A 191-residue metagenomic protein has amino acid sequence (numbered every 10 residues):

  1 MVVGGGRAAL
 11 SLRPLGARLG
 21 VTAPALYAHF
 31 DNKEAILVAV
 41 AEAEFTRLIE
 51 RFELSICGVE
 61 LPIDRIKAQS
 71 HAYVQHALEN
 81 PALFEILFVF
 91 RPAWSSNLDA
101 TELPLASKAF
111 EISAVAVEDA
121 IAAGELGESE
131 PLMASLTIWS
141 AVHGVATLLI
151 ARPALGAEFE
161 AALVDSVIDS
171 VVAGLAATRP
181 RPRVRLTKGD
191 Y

Functional and structural regions predicted by a protein language model:
V2, L37-E44, L87, S95: Alpha-helical DNA-contacting segments of helix-turn-helix folds
G4-A35, A39: Helix-turn-helix
A39, E53-L83, S135-I138, V184-Y191: Hydrophobic alpha-helical connector segments
V40-K67, L98-A109, A122: Amphipathic alpha-helical linker/stalk segments
E53, I86, N97-A123, L132-T137 (+2 more regions): Amphipathic alpha-helical packing segments from all-alpha helical-bundle domains
H76, V115, D119, W139-A157 (+1 more regions): Amphipathic C-terminal alpha-helical segment
E79-S96, T147-A154: Amphipathic alpha-helical segments used for helix-helix packing
